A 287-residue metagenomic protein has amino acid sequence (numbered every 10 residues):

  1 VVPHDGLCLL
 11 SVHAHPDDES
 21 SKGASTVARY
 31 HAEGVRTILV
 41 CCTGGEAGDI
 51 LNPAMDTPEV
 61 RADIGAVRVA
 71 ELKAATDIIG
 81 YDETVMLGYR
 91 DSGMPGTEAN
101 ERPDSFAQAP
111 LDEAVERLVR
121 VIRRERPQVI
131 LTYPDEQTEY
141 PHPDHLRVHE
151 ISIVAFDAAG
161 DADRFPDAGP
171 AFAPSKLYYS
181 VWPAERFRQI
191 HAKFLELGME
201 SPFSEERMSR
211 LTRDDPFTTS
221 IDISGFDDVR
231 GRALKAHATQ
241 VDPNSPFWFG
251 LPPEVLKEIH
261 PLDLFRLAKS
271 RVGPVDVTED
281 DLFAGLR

Functional and structural regions predicted by a protein language model:
V1-E125, E254, R266-K269, P274-D276 (+1 more regions): Active-site rim/loop-helix segments in enzyme catalytic domains that contact anionic ligands
V1-V12, T97-R287: Metal-dependent de-N-acetylase/amidase catalytic core
